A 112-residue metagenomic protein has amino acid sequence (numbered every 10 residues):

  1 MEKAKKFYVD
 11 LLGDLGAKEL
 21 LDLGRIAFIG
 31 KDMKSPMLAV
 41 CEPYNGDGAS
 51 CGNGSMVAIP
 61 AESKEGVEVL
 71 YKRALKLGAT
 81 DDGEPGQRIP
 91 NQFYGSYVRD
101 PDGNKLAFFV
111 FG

Functional and structural regions predicted by a protein language model:
M1-L38: Core segments of cupin and vicinal oxygen chelate
K5, V9, A58-P60, K76: A domain-level signal for the structural core that forms small-molecule/cofactor-binding pockets and catalytic centers
G16-L21, I26-I29, A58, A74-K76 (+2 more regions): A structural feature recognizing the 12-helix transmembrane core of secondary solute carriers
D32, A49-R73, Y94-R99: Vicinal oxygen chelate
L38-C41, S96: Conserved GNAT-family N-acetyltransferase fold
C41-N45, F111-G112: Acetyl-CoA-dependent GNAT
D47-A49, I89-P90: Short glycine/serine/proline-enriched coil/turn segments at secondary-structure junctions
Y71, L75-G112: Vicinal oxygen chelate
